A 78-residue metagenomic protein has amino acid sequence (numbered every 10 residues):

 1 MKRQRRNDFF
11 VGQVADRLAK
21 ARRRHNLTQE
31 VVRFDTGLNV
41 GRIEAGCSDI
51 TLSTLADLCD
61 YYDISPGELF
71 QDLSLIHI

Functional and structural regions predicted by a protein language model:
M1-R24: A short, Lys/Arg-rich alpha-helix, primarily the initiator
R23-A45: Short alpha-helical DNA-recognition segment
F34, Q71-D72: Phosphate-coordinating loops and pocket residues in cytosolic domains that bind phosphorylated ligands
S53-E68: DNA major-groove recognition helix of helix-turn-helix/homeodomain DNA-binding modules
I76-I78: Conserved small/polar residues in nucleotide/adenosyl-binding loops
